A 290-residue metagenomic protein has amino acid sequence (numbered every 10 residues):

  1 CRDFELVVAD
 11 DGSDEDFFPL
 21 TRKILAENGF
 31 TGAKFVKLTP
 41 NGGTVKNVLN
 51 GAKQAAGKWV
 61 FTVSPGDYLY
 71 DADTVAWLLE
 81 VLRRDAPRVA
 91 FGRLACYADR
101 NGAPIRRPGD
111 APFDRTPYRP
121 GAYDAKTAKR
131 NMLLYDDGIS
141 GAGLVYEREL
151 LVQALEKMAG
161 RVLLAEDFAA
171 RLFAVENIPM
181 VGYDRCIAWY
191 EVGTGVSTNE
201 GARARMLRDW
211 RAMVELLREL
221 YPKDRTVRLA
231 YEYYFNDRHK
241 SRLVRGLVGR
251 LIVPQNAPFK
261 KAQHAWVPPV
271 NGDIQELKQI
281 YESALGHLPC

Functional and structural regions predicted by a protein language model:
C1-V36: Acidic donor-binding segment of Leloir-type glycosyltransferases
D11-S13, G42, G66: Conserved short acidic donor-positioning loop in nucleotide-sugar-dependent glycosyltransferases
L38-A55: Glycine-rich, basic loop-to-helix element that forms the pyrophosphate-binding segment of sugar-nucleotide handling
V60: Short aromatic/hydrophobic "clamp" motif used to bind/position activated sugar donors
D73-R107: Conserved donor NDP-sugar-binding/catalytic core segment of glycosyltransferases
R84, F235-C290: Membrane-interface aromatic/basic loop that binds lipid-linked glycans or pyrophosphate carriers, typified by
G92-R93, P112-R203, W210: Conserved nucleotide-sugar donor-binding catalytic segment
L163, C186-G193, N199-R228, G249-R250 (+2 more regions): Catalytic core of nucleotide-sugar-dependent glycosyltransferases
